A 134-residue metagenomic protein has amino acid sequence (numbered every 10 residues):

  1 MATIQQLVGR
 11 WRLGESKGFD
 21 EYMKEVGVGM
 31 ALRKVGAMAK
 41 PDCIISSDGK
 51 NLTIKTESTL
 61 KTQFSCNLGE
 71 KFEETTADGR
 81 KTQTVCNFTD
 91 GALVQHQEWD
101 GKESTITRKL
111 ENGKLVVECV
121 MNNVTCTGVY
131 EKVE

Functional and structural regions predicted by a protein language model:
M1-E134: Hydrophobic small-molecule pocket/channel-lining residues, especially in calycin-type beta-barrels
